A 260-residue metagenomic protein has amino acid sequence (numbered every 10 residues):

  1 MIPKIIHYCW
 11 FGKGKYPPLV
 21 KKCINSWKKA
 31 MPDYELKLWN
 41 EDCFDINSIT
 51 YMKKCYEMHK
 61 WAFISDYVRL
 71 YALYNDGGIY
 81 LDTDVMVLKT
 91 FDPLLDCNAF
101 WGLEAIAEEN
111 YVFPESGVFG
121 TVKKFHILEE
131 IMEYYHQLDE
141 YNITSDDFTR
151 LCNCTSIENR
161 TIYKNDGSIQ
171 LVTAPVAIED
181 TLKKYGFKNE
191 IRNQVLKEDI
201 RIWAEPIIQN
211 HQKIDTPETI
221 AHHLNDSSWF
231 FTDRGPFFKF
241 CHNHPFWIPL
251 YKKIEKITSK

Functional and structural regions predicted by a protein language model:
M1-S65, L81-K260: Glycosyltransferase-associated regions of secretory-pathway enzymes, highlighting luminal stem/catalytic domains
Y67-G78: Small-residue hinge/turn detector
